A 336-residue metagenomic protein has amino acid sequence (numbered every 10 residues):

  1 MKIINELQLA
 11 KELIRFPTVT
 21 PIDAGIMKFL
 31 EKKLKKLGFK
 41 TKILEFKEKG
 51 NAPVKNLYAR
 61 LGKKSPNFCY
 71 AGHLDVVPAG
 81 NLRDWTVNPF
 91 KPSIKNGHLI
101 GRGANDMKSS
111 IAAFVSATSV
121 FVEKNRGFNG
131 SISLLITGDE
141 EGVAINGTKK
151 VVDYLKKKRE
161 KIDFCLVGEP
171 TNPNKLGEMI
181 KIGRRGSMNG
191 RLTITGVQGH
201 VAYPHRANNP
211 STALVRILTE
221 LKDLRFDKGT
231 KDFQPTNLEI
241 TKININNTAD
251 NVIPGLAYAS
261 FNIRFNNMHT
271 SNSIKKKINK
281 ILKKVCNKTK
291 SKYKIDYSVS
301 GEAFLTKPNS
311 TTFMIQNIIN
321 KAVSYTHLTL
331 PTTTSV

Functional and structural regions predicted by a protein language model:
M1, T171-K175, I182, M188-L330 (+1 more regions): Metal-dependent amide/peptide-bond hydrolase catalytic core, centered on the "pita-bread" metallohydrolase fold
K2-R102, E123-F128: Acidic/His- and Gly-rich active-site-bordering loop/insert found across diverse amide/peptide-bond hydrolases
V19, D75, E141, T171-N172 (+1 more regions): Catalytic metal-binding/acid-base residues of hydrolase active sites
I26, K55, S110, A144-T148 (+3 more regions): Residues at alpha-helix caps and immediate loop-helix transition turns in enzyme cores, especially N- and C-cap
P66-F68, H98, S133, D163-C165 (+1 more regions): Structural motif
N105, S109-T118, V122-E220, T230: Fold-level recognition of mixed alpha/beta catalytic cores in primary-metabolism enzymes, strongest
